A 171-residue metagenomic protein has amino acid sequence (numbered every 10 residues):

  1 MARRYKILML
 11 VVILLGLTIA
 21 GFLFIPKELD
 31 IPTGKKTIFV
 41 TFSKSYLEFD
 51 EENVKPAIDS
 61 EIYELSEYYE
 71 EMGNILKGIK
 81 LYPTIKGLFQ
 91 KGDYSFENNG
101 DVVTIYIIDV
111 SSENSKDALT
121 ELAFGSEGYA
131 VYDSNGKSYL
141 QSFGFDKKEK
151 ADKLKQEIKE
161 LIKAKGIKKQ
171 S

Functional and structural regions predicted by a protein language model:
M1-L14: N-terminal Sec-pathway targeting helices
K6-M9, G21-S171: Function-determining sites in protein domains
